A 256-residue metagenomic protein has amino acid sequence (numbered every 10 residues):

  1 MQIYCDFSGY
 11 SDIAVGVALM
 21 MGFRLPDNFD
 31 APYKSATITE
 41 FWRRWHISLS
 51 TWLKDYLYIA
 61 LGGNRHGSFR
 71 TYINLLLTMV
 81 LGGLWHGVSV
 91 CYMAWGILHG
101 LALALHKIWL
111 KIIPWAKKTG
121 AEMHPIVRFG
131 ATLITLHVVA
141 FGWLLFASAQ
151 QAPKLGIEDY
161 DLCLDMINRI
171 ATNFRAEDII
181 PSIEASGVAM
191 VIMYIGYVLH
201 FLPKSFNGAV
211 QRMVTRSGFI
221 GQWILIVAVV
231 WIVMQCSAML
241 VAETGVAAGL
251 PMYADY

Functional and structural regions predicted by a protein language model:
M1-D255: Membrane-embedded transmembrane alpha-helical bundles that form the catalytic cores of multi-pass lipid-modifying
